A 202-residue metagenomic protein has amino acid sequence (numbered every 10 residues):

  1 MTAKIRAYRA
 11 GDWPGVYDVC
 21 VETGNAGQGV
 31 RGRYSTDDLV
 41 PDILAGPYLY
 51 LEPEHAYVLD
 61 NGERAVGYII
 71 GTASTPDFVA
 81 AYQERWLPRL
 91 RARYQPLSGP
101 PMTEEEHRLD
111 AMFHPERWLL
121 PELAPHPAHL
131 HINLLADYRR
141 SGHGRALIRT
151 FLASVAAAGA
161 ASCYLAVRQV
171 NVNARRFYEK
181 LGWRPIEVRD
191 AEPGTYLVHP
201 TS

Functional and structural regions predicted by a protein language model:
K4-D18: A short beta-loop-alpha structural element at the N-terminal edge of CoA-dependent acyl/N-acetyltransferase catalytic
N25-L44, A81-Q95: Conserved GNAT-fold acetyl-CoA-binding loop/helix
Y34-A56, G62: Active-site rim helix/loop that mediates acceptor-substrate recognition in acyltransferases
V58, R64-A73: Conserved beta-strand in the GNAT
P76, A166, E179-V198: Conserved catalytic-core motifs of GNAT/GCN5-like acyltransferases
P76-H131: Conserved acyl-donor/pantetheine-binding loop and adjacent beta-alpha core of acyl/acetyltransferases and related
P125, L130, S141, R145-A146 (+1 more regions): Conserved active-site alpha-helix within GNAT-family acetyltransferase domains
H126-A128, V155-R168: Conserved GNAT acetyl-CoA-binding A-motif
